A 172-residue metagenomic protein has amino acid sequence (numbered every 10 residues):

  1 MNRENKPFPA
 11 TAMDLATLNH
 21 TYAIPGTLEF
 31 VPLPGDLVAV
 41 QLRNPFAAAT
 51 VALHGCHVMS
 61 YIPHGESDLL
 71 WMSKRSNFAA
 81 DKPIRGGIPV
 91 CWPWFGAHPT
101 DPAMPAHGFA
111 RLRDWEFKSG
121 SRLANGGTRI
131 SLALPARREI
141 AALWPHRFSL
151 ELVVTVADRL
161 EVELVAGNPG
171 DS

Functional and structural regions predicted by a protein language model:
N2-T155, R159-E161, V165, P169-S172: Surface-exposed acidic/polar loop and edge beta-strand patches at domain peripheries
